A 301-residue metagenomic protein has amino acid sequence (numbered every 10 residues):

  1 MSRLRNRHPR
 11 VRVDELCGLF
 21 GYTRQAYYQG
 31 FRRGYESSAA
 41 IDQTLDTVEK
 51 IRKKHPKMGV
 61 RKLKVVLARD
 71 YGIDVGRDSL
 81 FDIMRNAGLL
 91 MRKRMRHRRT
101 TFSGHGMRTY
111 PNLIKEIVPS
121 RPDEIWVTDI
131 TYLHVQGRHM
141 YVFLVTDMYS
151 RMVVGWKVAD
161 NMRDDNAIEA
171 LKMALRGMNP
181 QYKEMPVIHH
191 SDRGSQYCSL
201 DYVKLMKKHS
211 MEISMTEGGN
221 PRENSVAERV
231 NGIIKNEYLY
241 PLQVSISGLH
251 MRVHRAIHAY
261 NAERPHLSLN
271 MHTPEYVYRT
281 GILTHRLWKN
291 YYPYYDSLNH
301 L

Functional and structural regions predicted by a protein language model:
M1-R10, L45, E49-K53: Short, amphipathic alpha-helical "recognition" segments used to contact nucleic acids or chromatin
L16-C17, Y27, V48, L63 (+13 more regions): Mobile genetic element proteins and their domesticated derivatives, centered on retroelements and DNA transposons
C17, R24-P122, N220, T273-H285: Basic, flexible linker segments flanking DNA-binding modules in nucleic acid-interacting mobile-element proteins
K57, Y71-G72, V118-S120, V135 (+3 more regions): Conserved, non-catalytic sequence blocks in retroelement Pol enzymes and Pol-derived host proteins
I73-R77, F81-L144, I168-M173, G177-P186 (+1 more regions): Mobile-element integrase/transposase regions, centering on the N-terminal DNA-binding/Zn-coordinating module
T101-S103, S191-R193, S199-K204, I213-K235 (+2 more regions): RNase H-like two-metal-ion nuclease catalytic core shared by retroviral integrases and related mobile-element nucleases
D147-M148, V158-R163: A short acidic/small-residue loop/turn micro-motif
L200, K207-M211, I233-L301: C-terminal domain-tail junction helix/linker
